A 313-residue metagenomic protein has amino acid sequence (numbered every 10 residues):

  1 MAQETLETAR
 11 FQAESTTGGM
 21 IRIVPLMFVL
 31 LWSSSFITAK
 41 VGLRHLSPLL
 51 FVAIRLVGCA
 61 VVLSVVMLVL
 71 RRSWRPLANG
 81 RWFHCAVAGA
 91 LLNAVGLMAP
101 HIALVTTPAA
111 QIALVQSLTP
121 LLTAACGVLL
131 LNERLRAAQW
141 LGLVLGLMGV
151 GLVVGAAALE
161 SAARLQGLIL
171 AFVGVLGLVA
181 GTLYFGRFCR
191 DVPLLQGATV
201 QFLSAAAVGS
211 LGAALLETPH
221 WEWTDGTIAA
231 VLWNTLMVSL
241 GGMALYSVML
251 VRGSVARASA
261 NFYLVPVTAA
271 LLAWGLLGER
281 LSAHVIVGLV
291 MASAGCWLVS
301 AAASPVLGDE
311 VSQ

Functional and structural regions predicted by a protein language model:
M1-M27, V61-A88, H101, V105-T106 (+7 more regions): Membrane-interface interhelical linkers
L6, L63, C126, L135-A157 (+5 more regions): Hydrophobic transmembrane alpha-helices of multi-pass small-molecule transport proteins
I23, M27, A53-G58, F83 (+10 more regions): Hydrophobic residues within alpha-helical transmembrane segments of multi-pass solute transporters/permease subunits
L30-V61, T106-Q111, A180-A205, T218 (+1 more regions): Juxtamembrane helix-loop-helix junctions in multi-pass membrane proteins
S33, I37, S64, G89-A94 (+8 more regions): Hydrophobic/small/kink-forming positions within alpha-helical transmembrane segments of polytopic membrane proteins
S35, G58-V62, V115-L129, V144 (+3 more regions): Alpha-helical transmembrane segments of compact multi-pass small-molecule transporters, enriched in specific families
S47-C59, I102-T119, R164-L176, G226-L236: Structural signature of hydrophobic alpha-helical transmembrane segments
V52-I54, N93, L97, A110-L118 (+2 more regions): Helix-helix packing/entry segments at the starts of transmembrane helices
